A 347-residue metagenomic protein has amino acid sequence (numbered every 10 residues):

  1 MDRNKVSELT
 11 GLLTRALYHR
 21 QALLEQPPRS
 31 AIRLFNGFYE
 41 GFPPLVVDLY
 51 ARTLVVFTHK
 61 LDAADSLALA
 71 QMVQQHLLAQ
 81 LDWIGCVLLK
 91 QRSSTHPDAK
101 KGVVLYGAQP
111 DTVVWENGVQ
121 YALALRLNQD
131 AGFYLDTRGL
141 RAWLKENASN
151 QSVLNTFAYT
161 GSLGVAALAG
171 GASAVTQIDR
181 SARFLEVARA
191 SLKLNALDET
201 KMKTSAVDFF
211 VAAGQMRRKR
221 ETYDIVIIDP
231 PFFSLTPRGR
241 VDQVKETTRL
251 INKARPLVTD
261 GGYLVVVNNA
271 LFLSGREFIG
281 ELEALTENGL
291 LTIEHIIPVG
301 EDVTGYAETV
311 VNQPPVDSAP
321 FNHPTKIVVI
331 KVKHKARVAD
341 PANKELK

Functional and structural regions predicted by a protein language model:
M1-A51: Non-catalytic accessory regions of SAM-dependent methyltransferases
G41, D48, L69-Y134, A142: Non-catalytic substrate-recognition/targeting regions of SAM-dependent transferases
N150-Y159: Conserved class I S-adenosyl-L-methionine
T160-S173: Conserved SAM-binding loop of SAM-dependent methyltransferases across substrates and taxa, primarily the Class I
A174-D179: Conserved SAM-binding motif I beta-strand of class I
S181-I227: S-adenosyl-L-methionine
F209-N288, T292-H295, P320: S-adenosylmethionine
Y263-K347: C-terminal catalytic and target-recognition region of SAM-dependent MTase-like enzymes, primarily methyltransferases
